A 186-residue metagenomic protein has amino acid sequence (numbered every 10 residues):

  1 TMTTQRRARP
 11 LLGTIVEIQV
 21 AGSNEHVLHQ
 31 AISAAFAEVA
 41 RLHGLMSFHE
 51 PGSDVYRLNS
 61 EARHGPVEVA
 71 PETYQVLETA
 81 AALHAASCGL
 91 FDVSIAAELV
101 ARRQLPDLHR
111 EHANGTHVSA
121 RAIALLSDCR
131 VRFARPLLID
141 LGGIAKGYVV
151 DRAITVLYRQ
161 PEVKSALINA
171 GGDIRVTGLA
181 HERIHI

Functional and structural regions predicted by a protein language model:
T1-I186: Mature catalytic core of soluble alpha/beta enzymes
